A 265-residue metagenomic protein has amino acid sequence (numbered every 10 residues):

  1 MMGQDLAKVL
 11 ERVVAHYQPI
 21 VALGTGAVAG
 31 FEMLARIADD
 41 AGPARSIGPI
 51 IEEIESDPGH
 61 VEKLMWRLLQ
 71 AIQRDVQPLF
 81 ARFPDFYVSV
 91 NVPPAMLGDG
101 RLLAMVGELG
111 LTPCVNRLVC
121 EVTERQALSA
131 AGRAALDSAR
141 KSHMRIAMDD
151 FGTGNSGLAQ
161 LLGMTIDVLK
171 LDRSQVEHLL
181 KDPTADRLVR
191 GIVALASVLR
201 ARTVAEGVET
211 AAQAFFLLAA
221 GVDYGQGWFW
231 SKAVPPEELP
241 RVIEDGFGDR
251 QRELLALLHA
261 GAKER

Functional and structural regions predicted by a protein language model:
M1-A7, R12-Q18, A22-A27, R36-P43 (+3 more regions): EAL-family c-di-GMP phosphodiesterase catalytic domain
L10, V28, F83, P113-L118 (+2 more regions): Short, flexible coil/linker segments at domain boundaries that flank nucleotide/cofactor-interacting
P19-A22, A44-G48, V61-E62, W66: Extended, compositionally biased accessory segments flanking or bridging domains
A29-E32, S46, L64, R117: Short beta-strand edge/capping elements of PAS-family sensory modules
S46-S56: A short small-residue
H60-A134: Catalytic core of bacterial c-di-GMP phosphodiesterases, primarily the EAL and HD-GYP domains, capturing alpha-helical
Q77-F80, G110, R133-H143, R190-S197: Surface-exposed amphipathic alpha-helices with a cationic face
G107-V115, R140-H143, A147, N155: ATP/nucleotide-binding catalytic cores
